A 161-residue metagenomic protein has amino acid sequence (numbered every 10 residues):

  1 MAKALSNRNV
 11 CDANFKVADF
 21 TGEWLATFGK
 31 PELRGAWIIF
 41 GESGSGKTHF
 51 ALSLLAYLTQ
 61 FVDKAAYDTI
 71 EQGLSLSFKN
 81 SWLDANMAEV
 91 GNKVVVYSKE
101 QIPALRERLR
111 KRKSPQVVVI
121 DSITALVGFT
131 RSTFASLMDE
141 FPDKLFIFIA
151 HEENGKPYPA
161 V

Functional and structural regions predicted by a protein language model:
M1-F15: Charged, amphipathic alpha-helical linker segments immediately N-terminal to NTP-binding catalytic cores
F15-P31: Pre-Walker A adenine-sensing motif
K30-P31, Y57-F61, N86-E89, L109-K113 (+1 more regions): Conserved catalytic network of the ASCE P-loop NTPase/AAA+ motor domain
L33-A104: Conserved P-loop
G41-S43, I70, I120-T124, H151: Structural motif
K47-T48, V127-S132, P157-P159: Active-site-adjacent loop/helix micro-motif of nuclease/hydrolase catalytic cores
V96-I149: Phosphate-binding/switch loop-helix module in NTP-utilizing enzymes
I147-V161: Phosphate-binding/switch region of NTP-binding enzymes
